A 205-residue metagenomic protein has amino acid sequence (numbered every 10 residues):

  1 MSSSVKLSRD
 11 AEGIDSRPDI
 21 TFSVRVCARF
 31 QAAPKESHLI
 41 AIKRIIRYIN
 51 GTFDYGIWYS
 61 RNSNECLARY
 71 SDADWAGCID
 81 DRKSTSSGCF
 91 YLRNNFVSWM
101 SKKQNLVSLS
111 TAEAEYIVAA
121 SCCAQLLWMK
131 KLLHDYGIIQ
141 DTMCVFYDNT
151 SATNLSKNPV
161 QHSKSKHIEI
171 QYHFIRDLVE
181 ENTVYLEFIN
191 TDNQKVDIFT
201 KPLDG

Functional and structural regions predicted by a protein language model:
M1, P18-T21, E36-L39, S84 (+3 more regions): Conserved structured core elements
M1-G56, N190, I198-T200: C-terminal reverse transcriptase regions that engage the nucleic-acid substrate
K6, T21, W58, Y91 (+2 more regions): Beta-strand cores of modular interaction/reader domains in eukaryotic scaffold and signaling proteins, especially PDZ
R17-F22, N50-Y55, G77, V97 (+2 more regions): Short helix-interrupting loop/turn segments at helix-coil junctions
R44, F53-Y55, D74-G77, Q104-N105 (+2 more regions): Eukaryotic intrinsically disordered and solvent-exposed regulatory patches
Y48-S71, I138: Structured nucleic-acid-interacting core domains from mobile-element enzymes and related host factors, especially RNase
C66, F96, K102-G205: RNase H-like nuclease module associated with reverse transcription
Y70-A112: RNase H-like nuclease fold core
